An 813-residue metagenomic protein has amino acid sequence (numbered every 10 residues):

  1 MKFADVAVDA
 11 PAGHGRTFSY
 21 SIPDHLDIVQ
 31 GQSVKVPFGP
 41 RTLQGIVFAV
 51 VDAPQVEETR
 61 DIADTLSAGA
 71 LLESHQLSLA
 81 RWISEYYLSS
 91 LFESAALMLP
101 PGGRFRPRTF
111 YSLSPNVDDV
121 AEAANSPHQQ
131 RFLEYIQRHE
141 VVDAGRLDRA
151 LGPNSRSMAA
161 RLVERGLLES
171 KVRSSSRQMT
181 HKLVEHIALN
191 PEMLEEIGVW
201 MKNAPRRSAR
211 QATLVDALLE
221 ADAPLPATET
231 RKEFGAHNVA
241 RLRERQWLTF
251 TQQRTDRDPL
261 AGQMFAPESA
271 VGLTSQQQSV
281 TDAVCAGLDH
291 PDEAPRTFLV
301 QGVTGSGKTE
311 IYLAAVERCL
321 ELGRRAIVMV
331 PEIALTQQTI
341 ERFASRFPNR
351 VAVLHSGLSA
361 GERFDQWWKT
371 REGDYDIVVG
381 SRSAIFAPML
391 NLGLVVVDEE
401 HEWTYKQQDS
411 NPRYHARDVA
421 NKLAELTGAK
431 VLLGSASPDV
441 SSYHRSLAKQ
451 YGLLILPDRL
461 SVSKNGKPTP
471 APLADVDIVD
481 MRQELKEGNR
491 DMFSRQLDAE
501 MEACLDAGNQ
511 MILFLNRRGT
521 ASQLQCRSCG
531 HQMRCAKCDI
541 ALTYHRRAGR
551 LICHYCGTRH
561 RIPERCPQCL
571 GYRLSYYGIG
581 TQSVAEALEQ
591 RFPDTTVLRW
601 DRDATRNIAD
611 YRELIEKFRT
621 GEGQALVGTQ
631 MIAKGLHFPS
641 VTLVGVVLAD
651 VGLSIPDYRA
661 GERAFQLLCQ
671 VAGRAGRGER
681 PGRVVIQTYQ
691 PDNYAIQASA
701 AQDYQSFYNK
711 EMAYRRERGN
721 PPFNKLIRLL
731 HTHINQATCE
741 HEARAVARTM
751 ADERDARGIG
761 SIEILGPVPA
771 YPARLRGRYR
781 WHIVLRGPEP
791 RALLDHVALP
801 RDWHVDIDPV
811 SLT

Functional and structural regions predicted by a protein language model:
M1-S435, S442, L447-A471, P772-R778 (+2 more regions): Accessory, non-ATPase domains that flank or precede helicase/AAA+ motor cores in DNA-metabolism machines
R81-S84, D148, A585, E589 (+2 more regions): Generic solvent-exposed, charged/amphipathic alpha-helical segments that serve as macromolecular interface scaffolds
S89, P100-F110, P115, A124 (+8 more regions): C-terminal accessory/connector segments of nucleic-acid motor ATPases
L151, L218, L588, V671-A675 (+1 more regions): Hydrophobic, Leu/Ile/Phe/Ala-enriched alpha-helical segments that form helix-helix packing faces
L168, L248, V351, V476-I478 (+4 more regions): Generic structural signal for residues in well-ordered beta-strands
E268-Q278, D282, E293-E740, H782-V784 (+1 more regions): Inter-lobe coupling/hinge segments of SF2-like helicase ATPases
